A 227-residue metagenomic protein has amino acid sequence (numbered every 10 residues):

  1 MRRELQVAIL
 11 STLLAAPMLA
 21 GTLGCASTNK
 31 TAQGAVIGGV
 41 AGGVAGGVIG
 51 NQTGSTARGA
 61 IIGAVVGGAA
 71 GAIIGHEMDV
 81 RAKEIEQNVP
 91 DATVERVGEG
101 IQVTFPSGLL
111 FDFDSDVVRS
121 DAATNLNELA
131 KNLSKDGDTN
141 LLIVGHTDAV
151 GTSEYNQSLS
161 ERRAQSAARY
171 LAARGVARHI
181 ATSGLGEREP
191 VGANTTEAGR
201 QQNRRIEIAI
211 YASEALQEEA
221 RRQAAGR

Functional and structural regions predicted by a protein language model:
M1-L14: Bacterial N-terminal signal peptides that target proteins for export
A20-G24: C-terminal motif of bacterial Sec signal peptides marking the signal peptidase cleavage site
A26-E84: Short, low-complexity, glycine-enriched hydrophobic/amphipathic alpha-helices that associate with lipid bilayers
A35, G39, A60, G75-D79 (+3 more regions): Soluble non-cytosolic domains of exported or imported proteins
A64-G68, T104-D112: Acidic/histidine-rich, surface-exposed loop or edge segments in extracytoplasmic proteins
D79-L109: Amphipathic, membrane-active segments
N88, F111-G145, A168, A172 (+2 more regions): Periplasmic peptidoglycan-binding/anchoring modules of Gram-negative envelope and division proteins
H146-E219: Periplasmic OmpA-like peptidoglycan-binding domain that tethers envelope proteins to the cell wall
